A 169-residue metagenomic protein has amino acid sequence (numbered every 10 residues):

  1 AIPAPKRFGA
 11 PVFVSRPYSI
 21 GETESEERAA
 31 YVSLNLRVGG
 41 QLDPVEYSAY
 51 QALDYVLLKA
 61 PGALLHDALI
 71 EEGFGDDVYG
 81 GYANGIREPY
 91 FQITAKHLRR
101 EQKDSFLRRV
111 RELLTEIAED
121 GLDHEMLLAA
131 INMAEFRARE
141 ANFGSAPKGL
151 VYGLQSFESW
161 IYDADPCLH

Functional and structural regions predicted by a protein language model:
A1-P44, Y55-R108, D123-Q155: Non-catalytic beta-strand/loop surface segments
I117-G121: Inter-helical turn/loop segments and adjacent helix faces that build the functional surface of alpha-helical bundle
W160-I161: Catalytic nucleophile-loop/oxyanion-hole region of alpha/beta-hydrolase and closely related hydrolase-like folds
A164-H169: Short, intrinsically disordered, charge-balanced linker/junction segments flanking boundaries in proteins
